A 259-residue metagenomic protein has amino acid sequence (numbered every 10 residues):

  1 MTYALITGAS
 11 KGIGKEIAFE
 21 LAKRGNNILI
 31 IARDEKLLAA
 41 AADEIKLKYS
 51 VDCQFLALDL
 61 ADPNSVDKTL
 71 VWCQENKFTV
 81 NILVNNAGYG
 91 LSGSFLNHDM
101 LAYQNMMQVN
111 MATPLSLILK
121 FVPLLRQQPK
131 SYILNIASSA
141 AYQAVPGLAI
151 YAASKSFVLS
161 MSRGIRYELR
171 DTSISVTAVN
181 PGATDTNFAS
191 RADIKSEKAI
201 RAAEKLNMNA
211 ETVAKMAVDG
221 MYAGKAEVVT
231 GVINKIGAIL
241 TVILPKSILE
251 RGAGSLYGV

Functional and structural regions predicted by a protein language model:
S10-G12: Conserved glycine-rich cofactor-binding loop
R24-A41: Conserved glycine-rich Rossmann-like NAD(P)H-binding loop of the short-chain dehydrogenase/reductase
E35-K36, L56-K68, M100: The beta1-alpha1 cofactor-binding region of Rossmann-like NAD(H)/NADP(H)-dependent oxidoreductases
S94-F95, D99-N105, L115: Substrate-binding pocket helix/loop in short-chain dehydrogenase/reductase
I118, S154: Active-site helix of classical SDR
S138: Residue(s) in the substrate-gating loop at a strand-loop-helix junction that position the organic substrate next
A178, I200-A238: C-terminal helical subdomain
